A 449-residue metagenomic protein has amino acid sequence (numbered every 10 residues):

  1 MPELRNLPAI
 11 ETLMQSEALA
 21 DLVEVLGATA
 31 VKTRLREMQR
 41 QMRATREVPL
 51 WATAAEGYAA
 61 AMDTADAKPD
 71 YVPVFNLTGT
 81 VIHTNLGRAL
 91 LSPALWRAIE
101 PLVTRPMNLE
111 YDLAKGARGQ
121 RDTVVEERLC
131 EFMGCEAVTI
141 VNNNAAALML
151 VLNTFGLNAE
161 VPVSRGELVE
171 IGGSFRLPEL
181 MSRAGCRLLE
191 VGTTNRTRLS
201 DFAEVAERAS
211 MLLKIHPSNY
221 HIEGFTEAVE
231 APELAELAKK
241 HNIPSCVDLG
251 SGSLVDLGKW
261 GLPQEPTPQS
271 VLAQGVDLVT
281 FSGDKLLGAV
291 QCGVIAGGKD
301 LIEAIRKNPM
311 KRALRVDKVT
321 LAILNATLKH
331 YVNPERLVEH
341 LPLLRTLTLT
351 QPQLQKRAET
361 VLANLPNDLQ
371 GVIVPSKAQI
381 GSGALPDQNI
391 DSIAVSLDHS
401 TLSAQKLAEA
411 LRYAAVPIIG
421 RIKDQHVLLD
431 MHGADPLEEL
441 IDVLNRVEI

Functional and structural regions predicted by a protein language model:
M1-A65: Long amphipathic alpha-helical segments
L7-P8, L26, F75-G79, L287-V290 (+2 more regions): Short Gly/Ser/Thr- and Asp/Glu-enriched loop/turn motifs at secondary-structure junctions
R40, L77-T78, R88-A114: Glycine-rich phosphate-binding segment of PLP-dependent enzymes
P69-Y71, F281, V416-R421: A short linear hydrophobic-aromatic micro-motif
F75-L77, M107-D112, P162-S164, L212-S218 (+3 more regions): Short beta-strands and strand-loop turn motifs
K115-H330, P366: Conserved PLP-enzyme active-site core in the AAT-like
D300, N308-P309, V316-L365, V374-K377 (+1 more regions): Structural motif of enzymes handling amino- and sulfur-group chemistry
Q351, Q355-D435: Conserved C-terminal alpha-helix-loop-beta "cap" of PLP-dependent enzymes that closes/shapes the active-site mouth
